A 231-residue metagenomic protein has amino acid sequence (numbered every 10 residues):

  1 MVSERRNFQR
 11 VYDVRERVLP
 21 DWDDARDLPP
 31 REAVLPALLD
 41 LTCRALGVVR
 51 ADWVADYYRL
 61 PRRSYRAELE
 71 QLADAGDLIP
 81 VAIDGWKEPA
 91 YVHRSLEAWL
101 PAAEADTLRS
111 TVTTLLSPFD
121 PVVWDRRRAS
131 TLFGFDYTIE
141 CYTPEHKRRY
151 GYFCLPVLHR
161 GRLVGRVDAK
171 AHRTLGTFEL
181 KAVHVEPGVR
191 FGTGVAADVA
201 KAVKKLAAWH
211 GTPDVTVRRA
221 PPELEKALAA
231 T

Functional and structural regions predicted by a protein language model:
M1-T114, D120-V123, R128, L132-I139 (+3 more regions): Long, low-complexity intrinsically disordered regions
